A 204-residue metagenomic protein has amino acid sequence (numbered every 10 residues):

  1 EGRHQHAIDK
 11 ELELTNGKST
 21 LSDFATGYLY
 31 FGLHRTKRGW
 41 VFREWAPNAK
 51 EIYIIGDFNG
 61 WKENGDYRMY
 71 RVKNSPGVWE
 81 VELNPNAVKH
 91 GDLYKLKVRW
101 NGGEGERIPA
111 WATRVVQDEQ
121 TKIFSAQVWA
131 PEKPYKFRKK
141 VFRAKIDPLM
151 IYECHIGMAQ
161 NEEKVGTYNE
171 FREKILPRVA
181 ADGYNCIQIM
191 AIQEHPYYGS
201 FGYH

Functional and structural regions predicted by a protein language model:
E1-V41, K62, R68-E153, M158-E163 (+1 more regions): The feature marks proteins involved in alpha-glucan
E44, L96, C154, V179 (+1 more regions): Conserved, mostly hydrophobic/aromatic
W45-I52: Short proline/glycine-enriched turn/loop motifs at strand-loop junctions of beta-rich domains
A46, F58, H155: A broadly conserved detector of short glycine/acidic/proline-rich loop/turn motifs that flank catalytic sites and bind
I54-G56: Conserved aromatic beta-strand anchor motif in extracellular beta-sandwich/beta-rich domains
K139-V141, R172-G183: Short amphipathic alpha-helices and their capping/turn segments at secondary-structure boundaries
G166, R178-H204: Aromatic-lined carbohydrate-binding/catalytic grooves of carbohydrate-active enzymes
